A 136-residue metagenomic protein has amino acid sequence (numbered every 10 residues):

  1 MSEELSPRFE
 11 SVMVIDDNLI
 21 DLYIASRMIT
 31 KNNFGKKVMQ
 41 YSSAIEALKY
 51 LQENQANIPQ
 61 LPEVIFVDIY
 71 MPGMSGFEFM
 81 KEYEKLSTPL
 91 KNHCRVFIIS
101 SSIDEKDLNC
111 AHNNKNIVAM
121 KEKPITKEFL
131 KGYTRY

Functional and structural regions predicted by a protein language model:
M1-M13, L19-I20, I24, L90-H93 (+1 more regions): Non-catalytic signal-transmission and effector/linker regions of two-component phosphorelay proteins
D16-L19, S43, D68: Acidic di-acidic motifs
L19-Y41: Two-component/phosphorelay signaling modules centered on CheY-like receiver
Q40-E53, G76: Helix N-cap/capping motif at the beta->alpha junctions
A56-F66: Active-site beta3 strand of CheY-like receiver
M71: Receiver (REC) domain active-site loop signature in two-component systems and cognate sites in sensor histidine kinases
F77-L90: Short amphipathic alpha-helix used as the core "switch/output" element in two-component signaling
I99-S100: Hydrophobic/aromatic residues positioned on beta-strands within the core alpha/beta folds
